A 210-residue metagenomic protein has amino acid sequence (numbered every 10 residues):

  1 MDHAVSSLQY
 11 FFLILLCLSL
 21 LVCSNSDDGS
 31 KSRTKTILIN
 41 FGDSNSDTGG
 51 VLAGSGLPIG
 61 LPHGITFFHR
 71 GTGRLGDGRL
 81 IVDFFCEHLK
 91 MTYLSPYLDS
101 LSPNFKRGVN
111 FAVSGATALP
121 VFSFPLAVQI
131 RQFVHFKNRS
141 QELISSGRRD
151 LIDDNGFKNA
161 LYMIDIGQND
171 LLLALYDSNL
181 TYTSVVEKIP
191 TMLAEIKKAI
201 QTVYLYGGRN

Functional and structural regions predicted by a protein language model:
D2-N210: Conserved active-site regions of diverse hydrolases
